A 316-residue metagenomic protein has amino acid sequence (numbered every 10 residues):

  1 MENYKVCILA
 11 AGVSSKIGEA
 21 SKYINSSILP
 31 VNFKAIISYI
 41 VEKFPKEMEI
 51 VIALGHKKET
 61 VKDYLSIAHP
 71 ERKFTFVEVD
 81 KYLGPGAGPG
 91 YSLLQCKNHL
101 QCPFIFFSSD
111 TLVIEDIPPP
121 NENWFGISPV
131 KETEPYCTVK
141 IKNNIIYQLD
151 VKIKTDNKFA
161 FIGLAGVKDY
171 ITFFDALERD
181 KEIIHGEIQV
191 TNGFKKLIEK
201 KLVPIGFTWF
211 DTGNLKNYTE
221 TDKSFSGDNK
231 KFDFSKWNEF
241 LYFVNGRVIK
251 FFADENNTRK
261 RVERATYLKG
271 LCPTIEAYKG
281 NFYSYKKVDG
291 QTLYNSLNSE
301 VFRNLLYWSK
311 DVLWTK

Functional and structural regions predicted by a protein language model:
M1-K22: N-terminal nucleotide-binding beta1-loop-alpha1 segment
E2-V6, A160-W237: Conserved alpha/beta core of the MobA/IspD/sugar-nucleotide pyrophosphorylase nucleotidyltransferase superfamily
K34-I52: A short, N-terminal amphipathic alpha-helix
S66-I141: Conserved beta-loop-beta/alpha segment of the NTase-like Rossmann-fold superfamily that binds/positions NTPs
L112-H185: Conserved core of the sugar-phosphate nucleotidyltransferase
F234-E263, N281, K286-K287, Y294-S296: ATP-binding glycine-rich loop module of kinase domains
Y267-F282: Conserved HxN/HPN-centered segment at the entrance to the catalytic loop of eukaryotic protein kinase-like domains
L268-L271, L293-K316: Conserved kinase catalytic-core helix
